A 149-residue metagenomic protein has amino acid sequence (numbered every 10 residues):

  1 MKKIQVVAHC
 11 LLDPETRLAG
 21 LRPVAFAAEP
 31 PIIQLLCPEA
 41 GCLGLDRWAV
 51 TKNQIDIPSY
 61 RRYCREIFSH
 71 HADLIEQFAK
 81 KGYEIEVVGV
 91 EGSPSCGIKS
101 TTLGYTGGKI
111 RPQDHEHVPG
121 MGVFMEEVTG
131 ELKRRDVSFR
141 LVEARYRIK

Functional and structural regions predicted by a protein language model:
M1-Q5: Extreme N-terminal starter segment of soluble prokaryotic enzymes
C10, V90-P94: Short, well-ordered beta-to-alpha junction loops that form the rim of enzyme active sites and present histidine/acidic
P14, S95-K99, I148-K149: Short, well-ordered, mixed-charge alpha-helical segments that flank or form enzyme active sites
E15-P58: Short, surface-exposed acidic-centric catalytic microdomains
L45-K52, I57-D73, K109-K149: Divalent-metal-activated hydrolytic enzyme cores
F78-Y83: Glycine-rich phosphate-binding loop signature in dinucleotide/nucleotide-binding domains
E84-V90: Short glycine-rich phosphate-binding loop at a beta-alpha junction
S95-Q113: Active-site-adjacent alpha-helix immediately C-terminal to a catalytic or transition-state-stabilizing loop
